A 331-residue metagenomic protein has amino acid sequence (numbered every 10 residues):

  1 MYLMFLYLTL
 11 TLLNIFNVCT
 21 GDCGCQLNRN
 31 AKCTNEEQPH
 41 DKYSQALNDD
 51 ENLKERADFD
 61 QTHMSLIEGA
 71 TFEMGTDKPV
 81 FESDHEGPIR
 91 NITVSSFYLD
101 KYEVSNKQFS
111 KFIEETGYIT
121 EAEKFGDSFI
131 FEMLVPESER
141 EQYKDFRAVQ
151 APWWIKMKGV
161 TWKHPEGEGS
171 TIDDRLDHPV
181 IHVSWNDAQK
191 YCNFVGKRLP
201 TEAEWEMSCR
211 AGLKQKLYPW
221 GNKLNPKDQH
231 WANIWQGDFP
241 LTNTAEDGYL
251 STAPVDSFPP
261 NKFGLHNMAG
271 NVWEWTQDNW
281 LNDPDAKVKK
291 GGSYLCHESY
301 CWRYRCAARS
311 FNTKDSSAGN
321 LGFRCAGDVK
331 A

Functional and structural regions predicted by a protein language model:
Y2-E168, N186, A211, F323-A331: Short, compositionally biased
I67, E73, D77-K78, I119 (+2 more regions): Functional-site microenvironments in short loops/helix caps that host divalent-cation chemistry
